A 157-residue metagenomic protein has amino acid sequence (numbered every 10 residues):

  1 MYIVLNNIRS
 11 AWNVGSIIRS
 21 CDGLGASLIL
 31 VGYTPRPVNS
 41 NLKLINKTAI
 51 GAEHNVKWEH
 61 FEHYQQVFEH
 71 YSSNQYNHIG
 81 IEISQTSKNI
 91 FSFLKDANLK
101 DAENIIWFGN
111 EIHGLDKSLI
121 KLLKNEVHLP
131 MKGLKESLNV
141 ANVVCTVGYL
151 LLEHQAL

Functional and structural regions predicted by a protein language model:
M1-S84: RNA substrate-binding interface of SAM-dependent RNA methyltransferases
R9-S10, G114, K135: Glycine-/small-residue-rich active-site loops that bind phosphorylated ligands and cofactors
W12-N13, K88, L138: Residues that form or flank phosphate/diphosphate-binding pockets in enzymes that use nucleotide phosphates
Y33-R36, E111, M131-K135: Short, acidic/turn-prone active-site loops that include or flank metal/cofactor- and phosphate-binding residues
I45-G51, D96-L99, T146: Short, hinge-like loop/turn segments at secondary-structure boundaries
S73, D96-L99, E153, L157: Secondary-structure boundary motif
I83-L129: Active-site/ligand-binding-proximal alpha/beta "capping" segment
K117-L157: Structured adenosyl-cofactor binding patch, chiefly the S-adenosyl-L-methionine
